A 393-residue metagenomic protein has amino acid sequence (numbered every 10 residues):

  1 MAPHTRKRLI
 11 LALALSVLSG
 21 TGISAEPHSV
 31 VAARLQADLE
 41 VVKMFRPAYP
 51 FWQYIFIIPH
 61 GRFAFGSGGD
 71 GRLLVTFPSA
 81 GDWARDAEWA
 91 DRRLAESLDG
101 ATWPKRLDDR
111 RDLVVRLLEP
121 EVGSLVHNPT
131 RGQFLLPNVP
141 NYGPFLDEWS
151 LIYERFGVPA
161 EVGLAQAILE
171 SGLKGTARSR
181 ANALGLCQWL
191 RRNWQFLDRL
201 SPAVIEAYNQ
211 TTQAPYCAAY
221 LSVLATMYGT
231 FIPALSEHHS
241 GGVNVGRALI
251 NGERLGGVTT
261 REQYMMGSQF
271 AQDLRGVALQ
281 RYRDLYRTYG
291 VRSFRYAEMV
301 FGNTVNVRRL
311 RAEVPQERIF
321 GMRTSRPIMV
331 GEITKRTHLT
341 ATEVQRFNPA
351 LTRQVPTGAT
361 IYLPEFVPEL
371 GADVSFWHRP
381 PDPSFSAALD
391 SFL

Functional and structural regions predicted by a protein language model:
M1-A165, L249-G256, E262-Q263, S268-L393: Cell-wall glycan-active module
N138-V139, V204-A214: Active-site metal-coordination segments of metallo-dependent hydrolases
A160-L184: Carboxylate/His-rich catalytic cores and anion/metal-binding grooves
I168-L173, L186-R199, S240-V243, G302-N306: Glycine-rich, acidic and aromatic/proline-enriched surface loops and short helix-turn segments that act as binding
S171-R180, Q195, L224, G242-R254 (+1 more regions): Secretory-pathway/luminal and periplasmic proteins that interact with or process carbohydrate-rich
R180-P202, A214-L221, R261-E262, M266-L274: Substrate-binding/active-site groove segments that recognize and process beta-1,4-linked N-acetyl-hexosamine
A219-T226, G302-V305: Short glycine/serine- and small hydrophobic-enriched flexible loop segments
G229-S236: Zinc-dependent metallopeptidase catalytic helix centered on the HExxH motif and its immediate flanking segment
